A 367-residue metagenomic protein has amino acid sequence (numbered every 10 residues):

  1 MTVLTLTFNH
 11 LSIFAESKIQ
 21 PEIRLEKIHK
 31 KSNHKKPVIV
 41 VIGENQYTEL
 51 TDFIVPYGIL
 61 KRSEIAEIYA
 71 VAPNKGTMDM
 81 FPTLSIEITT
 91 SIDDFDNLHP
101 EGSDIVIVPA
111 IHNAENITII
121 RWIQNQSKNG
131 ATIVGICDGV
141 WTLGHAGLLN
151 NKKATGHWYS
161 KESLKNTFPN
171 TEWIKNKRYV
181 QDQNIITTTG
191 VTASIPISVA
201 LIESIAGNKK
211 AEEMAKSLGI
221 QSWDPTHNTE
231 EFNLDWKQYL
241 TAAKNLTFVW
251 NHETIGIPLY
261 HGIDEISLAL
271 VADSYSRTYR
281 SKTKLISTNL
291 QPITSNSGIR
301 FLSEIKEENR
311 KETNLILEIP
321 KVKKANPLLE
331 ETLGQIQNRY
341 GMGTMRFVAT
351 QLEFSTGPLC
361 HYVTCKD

Functional and structural regions predicted by a protein language model:
M1-N9: Bacterial N-terminal signal peptides
L11-I133, W141-H145, K175, P196-D367: Extended, subdomain-level signal for the structured scaffold at the beginning of enzyme domains
P82, P169-N170, Q181-D182, N296-S297: A short helix-to-beta-strand connector/capping loop
I133-V134, A154: A short beta-strand/loop micro-motif in the catalytic core of glycosyltransferases that engages the nucleotide-sugar
C137: Aromatic-residue-lined binding/catalytic grooves and analogous aromatic/hydrophobic interfacial grooves in multimeric
N150-N176: A conserved active-site-flanking secondary-structure segment within enzyme catalytic domains
I174-I186, G219: Conserved Rossmann-fold dehydrogenase catalytic segment
I186-V199: Active-site-proximal catalytic alpha-helix in oxidoreductases
